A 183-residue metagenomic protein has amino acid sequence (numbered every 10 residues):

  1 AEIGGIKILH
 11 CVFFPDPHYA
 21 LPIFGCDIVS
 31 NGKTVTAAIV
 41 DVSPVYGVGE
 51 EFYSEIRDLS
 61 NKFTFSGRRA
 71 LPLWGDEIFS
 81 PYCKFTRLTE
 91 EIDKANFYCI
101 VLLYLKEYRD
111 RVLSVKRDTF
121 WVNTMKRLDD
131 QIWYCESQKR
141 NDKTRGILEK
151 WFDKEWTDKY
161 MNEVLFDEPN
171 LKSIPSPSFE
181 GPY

Functional and structural regions predicted by a protein language model:
A1-A37, G49: Phosphate/adenylate-binding glycine loop and adjacent helical scaffold
H18, G25, G47, G75 (+2 more regions): A generic alpha-helix propensity feature with a strong bias for hydrophobic helices
L21, L71, S80, I174-S176 (+1 more regions): Intrinsic-disorder/low-complexity coil detector
I39-D142: Mixed-charge (acidic/basic) macromolecular-recognition segments
S114-Y183: Alpha-helical oligomerization segments
